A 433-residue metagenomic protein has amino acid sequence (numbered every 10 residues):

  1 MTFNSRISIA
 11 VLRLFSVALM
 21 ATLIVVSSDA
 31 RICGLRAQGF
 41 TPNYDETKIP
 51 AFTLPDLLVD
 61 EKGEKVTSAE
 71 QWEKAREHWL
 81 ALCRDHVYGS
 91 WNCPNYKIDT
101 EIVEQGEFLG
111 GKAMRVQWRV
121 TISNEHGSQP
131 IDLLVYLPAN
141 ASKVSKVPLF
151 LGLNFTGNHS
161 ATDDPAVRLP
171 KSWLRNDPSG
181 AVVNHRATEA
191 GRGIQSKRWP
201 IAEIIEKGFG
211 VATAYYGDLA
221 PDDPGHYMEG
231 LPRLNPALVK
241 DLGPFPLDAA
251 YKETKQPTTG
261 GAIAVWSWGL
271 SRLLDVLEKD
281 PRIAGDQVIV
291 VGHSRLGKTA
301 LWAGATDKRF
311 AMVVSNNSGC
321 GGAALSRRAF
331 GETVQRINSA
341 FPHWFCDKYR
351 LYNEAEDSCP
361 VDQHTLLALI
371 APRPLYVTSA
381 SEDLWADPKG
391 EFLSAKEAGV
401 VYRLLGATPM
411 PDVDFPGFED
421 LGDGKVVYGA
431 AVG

Functional and structural regions predicted by a protein language model:
I32-W91: N-terminal pre-domain segments of enzymes
Q117-R119, H126-A139: A short loop-to-beta-strand scaffold at the N-terminal edge of the catalytic core in hydrolase folds
L133, S145-F155: Short beta-strand element of the alpha/beta-hydrolase
L151-R272, V276-K279, S326-R328: Cap/lid segment of the alpha/beta-hydrolase catalytic domain
L231-L234, L238-K240, R272, S315-L366 (+1 more regions): Mobile cap/lid helix-loop segments that gate and shape the active-site cleft of serine hydrolases
I283-S294: Alpha/beta-hydrolase fold nucleophile elbow
G292-W302: Glycine-rich nucleophile elbow surrounding the catalytic serine of serine-hydrolase chemistry
A371-A386, A431-G433: Conserved strand-to-loop "acid loop" that flanks and positions the catalytic carboxylate
